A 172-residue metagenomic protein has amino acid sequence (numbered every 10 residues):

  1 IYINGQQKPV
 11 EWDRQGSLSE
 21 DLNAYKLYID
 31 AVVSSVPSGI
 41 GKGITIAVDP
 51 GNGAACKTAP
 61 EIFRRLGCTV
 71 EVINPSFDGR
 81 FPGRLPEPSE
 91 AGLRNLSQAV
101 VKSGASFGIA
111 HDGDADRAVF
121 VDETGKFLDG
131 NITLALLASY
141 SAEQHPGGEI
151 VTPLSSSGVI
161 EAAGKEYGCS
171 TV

Functional and structural regions predicted by a protein language model:
I1-S103: Gly/Ser/Thr-enriched, mixed-charge loops and adjacent short helices that form phosphate/oxyanion-binding elements
Y2-I29, T124-V172: Proline/glycine-rich low-complexity loops and linkers
T45, G108, E149: Hydrophobic "anchor" residues on beta-strands that sit immediately upstream of conserved functional sites
G53-T58, G113-A118, I160: Short glycine/serine/threonine-rich phosphate/pyrophosphate-binding segments that cradle anionic phosphate groups
C68, K102-S106, E143-P146, Y167: Secondary-structure transition/capping motifs at alpha-helix termini and the adjoining loop/turn into the next element
S76-D78, A115-R117, L154-V159: Acidic, glycine-rich active-site loops and adjacent beta-strand->loop/helix elements that engage anionic groups
V100-D122, K126-F127, C169-V172: Glycine-rich phosphate-binding loop
